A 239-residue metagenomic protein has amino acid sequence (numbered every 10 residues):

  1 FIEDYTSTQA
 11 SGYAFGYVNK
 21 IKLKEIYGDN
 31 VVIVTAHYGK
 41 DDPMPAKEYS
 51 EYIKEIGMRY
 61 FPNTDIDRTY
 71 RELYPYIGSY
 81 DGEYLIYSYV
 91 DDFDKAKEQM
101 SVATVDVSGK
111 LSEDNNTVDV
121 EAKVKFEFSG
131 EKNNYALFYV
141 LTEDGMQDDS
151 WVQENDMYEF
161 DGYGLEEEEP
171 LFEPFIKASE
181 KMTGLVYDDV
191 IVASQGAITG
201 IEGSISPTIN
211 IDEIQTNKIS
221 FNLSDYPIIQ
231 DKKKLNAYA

Functional and structural regions predicted by a protein language model:
F1-A36: Local sequence-structure signature of Cys/Sec-based thiol-disulfide redox active-site neighborhoods
V32-A239: Short, conserved sequence motifs used for protein processing/export or organelle targeting and for catalysis
